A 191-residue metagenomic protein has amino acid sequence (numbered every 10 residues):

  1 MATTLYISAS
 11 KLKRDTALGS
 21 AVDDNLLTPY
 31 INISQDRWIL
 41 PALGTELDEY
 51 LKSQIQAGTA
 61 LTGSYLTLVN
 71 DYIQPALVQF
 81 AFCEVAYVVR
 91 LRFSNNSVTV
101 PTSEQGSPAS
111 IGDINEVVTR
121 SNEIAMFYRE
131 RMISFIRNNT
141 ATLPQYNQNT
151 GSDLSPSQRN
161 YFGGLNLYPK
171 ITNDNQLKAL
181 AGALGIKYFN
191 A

Functional and structural regions predicted by a protein language model:
M1-Q74, V88-A191: Conserved short "hinge" loops at termini or chain/domain junctions
